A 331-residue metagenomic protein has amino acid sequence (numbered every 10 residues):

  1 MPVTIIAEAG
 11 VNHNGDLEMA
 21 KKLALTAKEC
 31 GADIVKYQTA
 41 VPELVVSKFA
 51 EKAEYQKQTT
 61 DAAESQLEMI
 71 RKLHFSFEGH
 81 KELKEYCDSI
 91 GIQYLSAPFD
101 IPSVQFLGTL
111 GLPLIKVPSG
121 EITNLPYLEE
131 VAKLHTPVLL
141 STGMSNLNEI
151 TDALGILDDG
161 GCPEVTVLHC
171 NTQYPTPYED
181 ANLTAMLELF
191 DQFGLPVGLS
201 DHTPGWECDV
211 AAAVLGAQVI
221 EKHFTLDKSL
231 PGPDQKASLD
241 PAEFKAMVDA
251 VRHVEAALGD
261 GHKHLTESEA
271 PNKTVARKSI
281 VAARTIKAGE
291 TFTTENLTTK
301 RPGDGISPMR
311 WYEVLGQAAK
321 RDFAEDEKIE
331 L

Functional and structural regions predicted by a protein language model:
M1-L331: Catalytic cores and adjacent flexible loops of soluble metabolic enzymes that perform enolate/carbanion chemistry on
